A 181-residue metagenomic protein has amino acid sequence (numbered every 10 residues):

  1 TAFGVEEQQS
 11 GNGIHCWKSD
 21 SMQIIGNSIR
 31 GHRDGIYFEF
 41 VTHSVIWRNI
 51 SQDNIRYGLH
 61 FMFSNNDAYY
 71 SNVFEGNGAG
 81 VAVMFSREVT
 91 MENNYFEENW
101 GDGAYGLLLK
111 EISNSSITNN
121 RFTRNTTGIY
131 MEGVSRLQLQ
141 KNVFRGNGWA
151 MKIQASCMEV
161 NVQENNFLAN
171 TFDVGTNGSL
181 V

Functional and structural regions predicted by a protein language model:
T1-A2, M22-I25, S44-W47, D67-Y70 (+5 more regions): All-beta strand scaffolds that present successive hydrophobic residues in beta-strands
F3-W17, G31-Y37, D53-H60, G76-A82 (+3 more regions): Extracellular beta-strand/beta-solenoid scaffold signature
Y57, M62, N66-F74, A79-N94: Acidic, glycine-rich loop-and-beta core segments that form the ion-binding/anion-interacting portion of active sites
A104, K110-N114, N119, I129-E132 (+2 more regions): Soluble extramembrane regions of membrane proteins in the secretory/endomembrane system
